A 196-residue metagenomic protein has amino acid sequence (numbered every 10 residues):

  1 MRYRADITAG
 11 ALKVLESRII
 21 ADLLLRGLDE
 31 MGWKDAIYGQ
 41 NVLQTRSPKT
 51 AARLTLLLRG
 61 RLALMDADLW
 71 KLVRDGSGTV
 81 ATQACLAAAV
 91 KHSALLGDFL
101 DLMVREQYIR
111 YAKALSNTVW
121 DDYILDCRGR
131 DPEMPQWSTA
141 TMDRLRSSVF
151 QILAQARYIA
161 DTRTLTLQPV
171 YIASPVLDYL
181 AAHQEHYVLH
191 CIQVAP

Functional and structural regions predicted by a protein language model:
M1-Q83: Eukaryotic partner-binding/assembly regions in large regulatory complexes
D6-I7, L23, G27, A89-V90 (+3 more regions): Leucine-rich, amphipathic alpha-helical/linker segments
G10, V90, T139: Conserved phosphate/pyrophosphate-binding and hydrolysis machinery centered on Walker-type P-loop NTPases, extending
A84-A114: Positively charged, polyanion-binding regions of nucleic-acid-associated proteins
V104, Y108, R128-W137: Long, low-complexity intrinsically disordered regions
S116-R130: DNA-recognition alpha helix
P135-P196: Accessory, usually C-terminal, subdomains that scaffold auxiliary metal cofactors
